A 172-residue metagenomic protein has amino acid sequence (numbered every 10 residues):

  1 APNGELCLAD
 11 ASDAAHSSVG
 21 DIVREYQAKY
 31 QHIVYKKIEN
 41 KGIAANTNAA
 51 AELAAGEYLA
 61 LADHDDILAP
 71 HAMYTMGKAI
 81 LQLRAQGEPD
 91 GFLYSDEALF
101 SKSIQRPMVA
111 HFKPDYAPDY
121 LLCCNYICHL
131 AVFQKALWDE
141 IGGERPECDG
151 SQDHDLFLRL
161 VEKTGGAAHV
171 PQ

Functional and structural regions predicted by a protein language model:
A1-K37: Acidic donor-binding segment of Leloir-type glycosyltransferases
I38-A54: Glycine-rich, basic loop-to-helix element that forms the pyrophosphate-binding segment of sugar-nucleotide handling
A44, E52, R106-A136: A recurrent flexible, glycine/aromatic-enriched loop bordering the glycosyltransferase active site that acts as
L59: Short aromatic/hydrophobic "clamp" motif used to bind/position activated sugar donors
D63-I67, D96: The conserved acidic donor/metal-binding loop of glycosyltransferases
H71-P107: Conserved donor NDP-sugar-binding/catalytic core segment of glycosyltransferases
G142-L158: Donor nucleotide-sugar recognition loop
C148, L158-Q172: Catalytic donor-sugar/metal-binding loop of nucleotide-sugar-dependent glycosyltransferases
